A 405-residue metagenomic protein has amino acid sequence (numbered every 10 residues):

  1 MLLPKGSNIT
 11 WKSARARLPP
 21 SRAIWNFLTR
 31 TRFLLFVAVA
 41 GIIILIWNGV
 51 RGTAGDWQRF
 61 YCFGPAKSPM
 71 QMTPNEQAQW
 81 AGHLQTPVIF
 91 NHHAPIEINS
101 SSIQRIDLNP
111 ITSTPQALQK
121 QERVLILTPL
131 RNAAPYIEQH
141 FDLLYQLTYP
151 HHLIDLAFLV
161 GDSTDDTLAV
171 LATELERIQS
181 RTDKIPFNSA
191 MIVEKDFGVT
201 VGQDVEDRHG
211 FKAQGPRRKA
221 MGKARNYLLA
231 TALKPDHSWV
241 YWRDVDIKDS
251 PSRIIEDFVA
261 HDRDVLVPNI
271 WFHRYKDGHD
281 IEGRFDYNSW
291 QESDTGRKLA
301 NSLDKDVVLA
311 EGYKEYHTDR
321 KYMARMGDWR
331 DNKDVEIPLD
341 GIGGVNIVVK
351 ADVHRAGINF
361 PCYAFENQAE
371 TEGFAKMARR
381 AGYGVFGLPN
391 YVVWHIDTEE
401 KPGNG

Functional and structural regions predicted by a protein language model:
L2-P69: N-terminal signal-anchor transmembrane helix specifying type II single-pass membrane topology of secretory-pathway
L108-I111, A133-L147, A169-V170: Short, well-formed alpha-helical segments that are part of the catalytic scaffolds of diverse glycosyltransferases
E122-T128, L144, I154-L159: Hydrophobic targeting segments
D142-L153, S163, T173-S180: Short, acidic, metal-binding catalytic loop of nucleotide-sugar glycosyltransferases
D166-H237: Active-site-proximal specificity loops/subdomain of glycosyltransferases
P235-K248: Short beta-strand-to-loop acidic/aromatic patch adjacent to the donor-nucleotide binding site
I247-A351, R355-P361: Conserved catalytic core of nucleotide-sugar-dependent glycosyltransferases
E336-L339, G344-R355, P361-F365, E372-W394 (+1 more regions): Catalytic donor-sugar/metal-binding loop of nucleotide-sugar-dependent glycosyltransferases
